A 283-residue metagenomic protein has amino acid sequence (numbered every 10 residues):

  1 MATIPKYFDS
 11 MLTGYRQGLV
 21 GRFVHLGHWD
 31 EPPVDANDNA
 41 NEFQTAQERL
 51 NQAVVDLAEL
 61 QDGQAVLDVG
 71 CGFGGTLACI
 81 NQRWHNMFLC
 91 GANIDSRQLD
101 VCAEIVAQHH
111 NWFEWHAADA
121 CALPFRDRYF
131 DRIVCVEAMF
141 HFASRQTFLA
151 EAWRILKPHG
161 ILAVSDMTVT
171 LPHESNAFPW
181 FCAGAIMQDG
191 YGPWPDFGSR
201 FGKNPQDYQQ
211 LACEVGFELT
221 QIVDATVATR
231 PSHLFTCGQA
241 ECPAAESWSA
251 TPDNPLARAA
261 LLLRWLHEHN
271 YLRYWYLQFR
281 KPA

Functional and structural regions predicted by a protein language model:
M1-L19: N-terminal auxiliary segments of SAM/dcSAM-dependent transferases
T45-D62: Conserved alpha-helix/loop element of class I SAM-dependent methyltransferases that forms part of the SAM/SAH-binding
L67, G75-A122: Class I SAM-dependent methyltransferase SAM/SAH-binding core
C121-I133: A short acidic, Gly/Pro-enriched loop at the edge of an enzyme's catalytic core that lines a small-molecule cofactor
Q146-I161: A short glycine-rich, Lys/Arg-flanked "PGG" loop and its adjoining helix->strand segment in the class I
A163-Y191: Conserved class I S-adenosyl-L-methionine
G190-D207: Acceptor-substrate binding/catalytic loop of class I
Q221-A283: Conserved Class I S-adenosyl-L-methionine
